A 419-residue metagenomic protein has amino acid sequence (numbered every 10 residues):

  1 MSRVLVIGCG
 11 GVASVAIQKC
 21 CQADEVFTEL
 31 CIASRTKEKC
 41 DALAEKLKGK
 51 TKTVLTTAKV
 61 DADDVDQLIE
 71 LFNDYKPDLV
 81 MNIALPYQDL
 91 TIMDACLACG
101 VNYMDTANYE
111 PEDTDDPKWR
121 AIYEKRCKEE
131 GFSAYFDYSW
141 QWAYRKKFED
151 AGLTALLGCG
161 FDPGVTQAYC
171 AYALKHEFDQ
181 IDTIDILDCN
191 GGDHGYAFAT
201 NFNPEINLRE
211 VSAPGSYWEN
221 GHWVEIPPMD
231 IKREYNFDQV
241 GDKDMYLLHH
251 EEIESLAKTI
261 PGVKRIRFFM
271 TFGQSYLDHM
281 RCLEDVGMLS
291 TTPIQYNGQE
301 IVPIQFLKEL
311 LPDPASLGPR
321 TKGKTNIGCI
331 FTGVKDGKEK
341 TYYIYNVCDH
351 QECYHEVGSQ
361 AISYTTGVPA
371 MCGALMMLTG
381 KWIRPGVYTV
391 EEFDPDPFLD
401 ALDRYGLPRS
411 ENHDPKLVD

Functional and structural regions predicted by a protein language model:
C9-G10: Glycine-rich Rossmann-fold phosphate-binding loop(s) that bind the pyrophosphate of adenine dinucleotide cofactors
A13-S14: N-terminal Rossmann-fold NAD(P) dinucleotide-binding loop
T36-K39: Helix N-cap at the beta1-alpha1 junction of Rossmann-like dinucleotide-binding domains, i.e., the first residues
K50-D64: Rossmann-fold cofactor-recognition segment
D61-P77, Q88: Conserved Rossmann-fold cofactor-binding substructure of NAD(P)-dependent oxidoreductases
F72, D78-M81, Y103-D105: N-terminal Rossmann-like NAD(P) cofactor-binding module of classical short-chain dehydrogenase/reductase
A107-L153: Rossmann-fold NAD(P)-binding glycine/threonine-rich loop
K175-D419: C-terminal catalytic/substrate-binding lobe primarily of soluble NAD(P)-dependent oxidoreductases
